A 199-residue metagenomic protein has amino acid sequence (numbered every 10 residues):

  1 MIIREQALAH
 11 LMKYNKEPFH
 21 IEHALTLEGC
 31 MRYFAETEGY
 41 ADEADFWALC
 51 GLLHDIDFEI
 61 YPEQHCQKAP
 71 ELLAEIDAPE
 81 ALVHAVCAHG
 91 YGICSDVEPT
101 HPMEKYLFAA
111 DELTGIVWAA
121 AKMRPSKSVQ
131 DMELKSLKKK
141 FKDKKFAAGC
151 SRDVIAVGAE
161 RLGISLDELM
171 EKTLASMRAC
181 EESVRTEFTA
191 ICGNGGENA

Functional and structural regions predicted by a protein language model:
M1-Y61: Acidic/His-rich, divalent-metal-binding segments that scaffold phosphate/diphosphate chemistry
I2, E22-T26, Q64, A81 (+6 more regions): Conserved active-site and cofactor/substrate-binding residues in soluble primary-metabolism enzymes
M12, E36, A74, K142 (+1 more regions): Short polybasic/polar patches that bind polyanions
M31-F34, A69, M177: Hydrophobic alpha-helical packing residues
Y40-F146, A156: Divalent metal-dependent catalytic cores for phosphoryl transfer on phosphate-bearing substrates
S136-A199: A structured, mid-to-C-terminal "fold-capping" secondary-structure block
